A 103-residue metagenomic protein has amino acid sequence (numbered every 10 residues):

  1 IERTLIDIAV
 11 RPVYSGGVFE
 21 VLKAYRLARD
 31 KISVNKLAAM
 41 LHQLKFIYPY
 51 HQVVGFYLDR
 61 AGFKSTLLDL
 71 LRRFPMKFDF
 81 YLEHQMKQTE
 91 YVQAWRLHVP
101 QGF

Functional and structural regions predicted by a protein language model:
I1-F103: Hydrophobic alpha-helical interaction segments
